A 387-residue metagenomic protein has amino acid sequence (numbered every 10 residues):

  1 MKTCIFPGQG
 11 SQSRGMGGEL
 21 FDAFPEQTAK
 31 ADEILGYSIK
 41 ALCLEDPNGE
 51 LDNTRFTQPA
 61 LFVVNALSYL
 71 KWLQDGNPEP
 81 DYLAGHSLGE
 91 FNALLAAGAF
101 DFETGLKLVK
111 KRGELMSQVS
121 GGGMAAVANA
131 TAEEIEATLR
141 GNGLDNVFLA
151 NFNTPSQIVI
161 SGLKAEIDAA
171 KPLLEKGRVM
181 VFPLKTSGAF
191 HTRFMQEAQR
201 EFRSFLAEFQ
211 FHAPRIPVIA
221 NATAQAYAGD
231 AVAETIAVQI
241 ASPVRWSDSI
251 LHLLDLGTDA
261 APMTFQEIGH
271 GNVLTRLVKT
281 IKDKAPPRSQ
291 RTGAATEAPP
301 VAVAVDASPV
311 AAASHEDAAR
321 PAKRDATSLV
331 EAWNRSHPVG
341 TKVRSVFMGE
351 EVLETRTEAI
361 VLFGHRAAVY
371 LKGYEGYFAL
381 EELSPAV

Functional and structural regions predicted by a protein language model:
M1-E79, Q210-A313: Acyltransferase/transacylase module recognition
Q9-S11, L35-Y37, A97-P243: Alpha/beta catalytic cores of group-transfer enzymes, especially the acyltransferase/condensing modules of polyketide
N65, G85, G89: Gly/Ala-rich beta-loop-alpha elbow adjacent to hydrolase catalytic centers
P80-A84: Short beta-strand immediately N-terminal to the catalytic nucleophile in serine-hydrolase-like folds
S87-L88, F100, H270: Active-site loop->helix "elbow" adjoining a glycine-rich segment at hydrolase catalytic centers
G89-A93, T275: Short helix immediately C-terminal to the catalytic nucleophile in hydrolase catalytic domains
A313-K342: Mixed-charge, Lys/Arg-rich low-complexity intrinsically disordered regions
R344-S384: Basic/aromatic-rich interaction segments and small domains that mediate binding to polyanionic partners
